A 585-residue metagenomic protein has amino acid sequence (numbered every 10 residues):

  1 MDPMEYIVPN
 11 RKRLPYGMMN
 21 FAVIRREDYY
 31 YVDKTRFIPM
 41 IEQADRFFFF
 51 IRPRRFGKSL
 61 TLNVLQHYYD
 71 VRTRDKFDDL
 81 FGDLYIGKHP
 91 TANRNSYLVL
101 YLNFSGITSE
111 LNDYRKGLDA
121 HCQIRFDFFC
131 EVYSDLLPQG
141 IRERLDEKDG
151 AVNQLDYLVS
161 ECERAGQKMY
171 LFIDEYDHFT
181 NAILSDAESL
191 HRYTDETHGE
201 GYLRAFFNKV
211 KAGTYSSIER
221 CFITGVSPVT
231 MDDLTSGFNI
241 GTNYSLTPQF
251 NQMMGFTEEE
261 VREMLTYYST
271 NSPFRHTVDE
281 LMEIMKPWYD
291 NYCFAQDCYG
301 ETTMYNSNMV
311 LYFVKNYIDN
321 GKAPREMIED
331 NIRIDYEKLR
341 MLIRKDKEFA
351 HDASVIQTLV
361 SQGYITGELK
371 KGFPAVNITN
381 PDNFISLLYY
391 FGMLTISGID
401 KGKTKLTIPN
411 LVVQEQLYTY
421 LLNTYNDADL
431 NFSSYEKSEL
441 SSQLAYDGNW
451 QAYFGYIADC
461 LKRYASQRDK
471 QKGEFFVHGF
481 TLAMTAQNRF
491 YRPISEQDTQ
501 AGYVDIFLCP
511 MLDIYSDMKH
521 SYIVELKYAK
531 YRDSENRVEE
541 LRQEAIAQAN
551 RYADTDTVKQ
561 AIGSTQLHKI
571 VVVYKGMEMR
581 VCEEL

Functional and structural regions predicted by a protein language model:
D2-D70, D78-I86: Walker A/P-loop-proximal flanking segment of P-loop NTPase domains
Y16-M19, Y101-G150, F179-T194: Conserved P-loop NTPase mechanochemical-coupling segment
D33, H67-E131: P-loop NTPase motor core
Y157-R164, R192-E219: Substrate-engagement module of ASCE P-loop NTPases
F172-D174, R204-A205, E219-V226: Structural recognition of the conserved hydrophobic beta-strand(s) that form the central parallel beta-sheet of P-loop
T230-S236, Y244-K315: Amphipathic alpha-helical segments of the small helical/lid subdomains adjacent to P-loop NTPase cores
G241-T242, G300-A547, R551-A553, V581-L585: Extended alpha-helical interface modules used as scaffolds for assembling large macromolecular complexes
T557-L585: Domain-level recognition of nuclease-like catalytic cores that cleave nucleotide substrates
